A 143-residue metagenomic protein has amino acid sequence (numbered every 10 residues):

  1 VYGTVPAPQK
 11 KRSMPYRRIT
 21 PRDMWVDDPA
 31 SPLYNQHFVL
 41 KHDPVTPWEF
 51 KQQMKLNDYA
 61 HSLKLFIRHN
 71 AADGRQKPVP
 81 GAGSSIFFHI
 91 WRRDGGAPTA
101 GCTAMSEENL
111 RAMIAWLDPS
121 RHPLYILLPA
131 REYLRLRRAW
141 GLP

Functional and structural regions predicted by a protein language model:
V1-T99, E108-P143: Cell wall/extracellular polymer interaction/catalysis modules
C102: Short cysteine clusters
M105: A conserved hydrophobic position in a structured secondary element of the catalytic/binding core that shapes
